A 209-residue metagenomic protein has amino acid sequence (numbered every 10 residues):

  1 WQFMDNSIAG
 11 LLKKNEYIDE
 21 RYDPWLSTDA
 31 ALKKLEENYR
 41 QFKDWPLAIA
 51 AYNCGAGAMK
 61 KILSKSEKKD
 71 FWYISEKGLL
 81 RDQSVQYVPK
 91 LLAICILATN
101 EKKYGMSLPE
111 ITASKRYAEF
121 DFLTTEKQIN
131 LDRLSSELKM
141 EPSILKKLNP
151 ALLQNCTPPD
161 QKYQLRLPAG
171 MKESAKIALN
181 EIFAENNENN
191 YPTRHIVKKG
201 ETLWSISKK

Functional and structural regions predicted by a protein language model:
W1-L11: Short, surface-exposed glycine/acidic/tryptophan-bearing loops
G10, K14-Q41, P46-K209: Extracytoplasmic and endomembrane cell-envelope/extracellular-matrix remodeling and assembly machinery
